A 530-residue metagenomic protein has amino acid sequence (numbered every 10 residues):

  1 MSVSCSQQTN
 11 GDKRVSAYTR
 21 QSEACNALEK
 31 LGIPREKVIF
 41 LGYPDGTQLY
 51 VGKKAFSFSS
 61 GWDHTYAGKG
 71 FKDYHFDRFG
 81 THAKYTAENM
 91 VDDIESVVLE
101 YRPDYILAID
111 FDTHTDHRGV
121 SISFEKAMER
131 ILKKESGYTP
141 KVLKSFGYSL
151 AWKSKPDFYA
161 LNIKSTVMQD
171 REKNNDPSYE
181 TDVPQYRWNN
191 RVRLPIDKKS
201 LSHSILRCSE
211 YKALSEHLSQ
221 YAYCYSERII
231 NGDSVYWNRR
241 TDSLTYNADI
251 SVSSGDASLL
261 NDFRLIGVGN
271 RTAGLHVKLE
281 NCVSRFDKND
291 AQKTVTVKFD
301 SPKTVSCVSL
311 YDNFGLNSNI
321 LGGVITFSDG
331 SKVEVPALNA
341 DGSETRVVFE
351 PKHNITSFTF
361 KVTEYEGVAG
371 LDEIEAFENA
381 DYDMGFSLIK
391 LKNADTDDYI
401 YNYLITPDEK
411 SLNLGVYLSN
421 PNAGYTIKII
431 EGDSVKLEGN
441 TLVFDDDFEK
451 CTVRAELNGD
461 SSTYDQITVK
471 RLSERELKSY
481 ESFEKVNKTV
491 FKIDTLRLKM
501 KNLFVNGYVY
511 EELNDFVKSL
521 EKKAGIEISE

Functional and structural regions predicted by a protein language model:
M1-E100, I122-S149, K198-K199, S204 (+1 more regions): Active-site rim/loop-helix segments in enzyme catalytic domains that contact anionic ligands
I94-D112: Proline-aspartate-enriched helix->loop->beta-strand connector
K155-Q220: A conserved mid-domain beta-alpha-beta active-site/ligand-binding segment of alpha/beta enzyme cores
H203, R207-T245, E378: C-terminal regulatory/interaction regions
R239-P302, N313-I320, A340-D341, E373-G385: Disordered, acidic Ser/Thr/Pro-rich linker "stalks" and the adjacent N-terminal cap of the next globular domain
N289-K293, K303, F314-A380: Trp- and acidic/polar-enriched beta-sheet ligand-binding modules for extracellular glycan and matrix recognition
V308, I374-A376, L503: Extracellular beta-strand elements of beta-rich domains used for carbohydrate recognition/degradation or cell-matrix
Y382-E530: Beta-rich interaction/scaffold domains
